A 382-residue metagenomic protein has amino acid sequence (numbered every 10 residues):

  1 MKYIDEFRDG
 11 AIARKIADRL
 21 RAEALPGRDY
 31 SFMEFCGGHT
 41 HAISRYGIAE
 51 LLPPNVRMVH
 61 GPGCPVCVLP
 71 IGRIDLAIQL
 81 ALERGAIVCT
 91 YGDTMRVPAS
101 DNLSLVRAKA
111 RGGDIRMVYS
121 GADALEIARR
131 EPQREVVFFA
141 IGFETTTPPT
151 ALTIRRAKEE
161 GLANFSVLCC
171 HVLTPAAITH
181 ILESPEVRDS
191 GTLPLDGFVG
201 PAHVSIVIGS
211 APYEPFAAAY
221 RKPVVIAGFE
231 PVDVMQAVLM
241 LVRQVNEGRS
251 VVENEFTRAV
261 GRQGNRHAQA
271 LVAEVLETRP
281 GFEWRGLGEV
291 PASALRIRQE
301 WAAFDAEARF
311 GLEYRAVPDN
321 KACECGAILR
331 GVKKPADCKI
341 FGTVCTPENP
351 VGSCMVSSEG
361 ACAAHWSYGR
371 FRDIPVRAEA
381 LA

Functional and structural regions predicted by a protein language model:
M1-Q133, T147, A157-E160, L168 (+4 more regions): Metallocofactor- and cofactor-centric catalytic cores in central/energy metabolism, strongly enriched
E6, C67, F139, F143 (+5 more regions): Hydrophobic alpha-helical scaffolding
R14, A122, F143-T147, H171-V172 (+4 more regions): Conserved structured core elements
L51, A108, L152-E160, P215-A219 (+1 more regions): Alpha-helical structural signal in soluble globular domains
M58-C64, F165-V172, V225-F229, E255-R258: A generic structural motif
F139, F143-P212: Phosphate/pyrophosphate-binding betaalpha-module
R188-G261: A conserved active-site cap/scaffold subdomain adjacent to cofactor or substrate pockets
Q236-A327: Internal helical hairpin/lid segments
